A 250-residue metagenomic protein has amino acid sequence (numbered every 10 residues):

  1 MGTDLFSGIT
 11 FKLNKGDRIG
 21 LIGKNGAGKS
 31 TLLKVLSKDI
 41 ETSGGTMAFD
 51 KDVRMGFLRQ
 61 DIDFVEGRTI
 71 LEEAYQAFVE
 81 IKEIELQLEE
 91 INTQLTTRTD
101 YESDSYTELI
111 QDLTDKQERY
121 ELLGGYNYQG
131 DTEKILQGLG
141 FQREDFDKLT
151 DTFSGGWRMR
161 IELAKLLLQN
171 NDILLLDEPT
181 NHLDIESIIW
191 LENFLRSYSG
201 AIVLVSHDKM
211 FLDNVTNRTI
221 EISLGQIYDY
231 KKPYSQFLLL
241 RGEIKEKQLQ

Functional and structural regions predicted by a protein language model:
M1-L249: ABC ATP-binding cassette signature C-motif
